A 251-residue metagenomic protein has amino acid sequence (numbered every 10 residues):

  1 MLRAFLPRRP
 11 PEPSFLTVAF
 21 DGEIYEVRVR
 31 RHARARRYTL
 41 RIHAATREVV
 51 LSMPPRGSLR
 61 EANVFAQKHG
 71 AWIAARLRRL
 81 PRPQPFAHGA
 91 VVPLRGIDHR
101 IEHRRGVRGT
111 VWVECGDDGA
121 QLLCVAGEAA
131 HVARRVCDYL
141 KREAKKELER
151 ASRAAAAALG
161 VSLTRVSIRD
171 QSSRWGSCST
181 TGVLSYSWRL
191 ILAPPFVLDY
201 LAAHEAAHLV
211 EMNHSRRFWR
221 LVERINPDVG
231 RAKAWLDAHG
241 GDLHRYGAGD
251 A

Functional and structural regions predicted by a protein language model:
M1-Y200, L209-A251: Active-site-proximal or metal-binding-adjacent scaffold patches in catalytic folds
E205: Walker B catalytic acidic pair
